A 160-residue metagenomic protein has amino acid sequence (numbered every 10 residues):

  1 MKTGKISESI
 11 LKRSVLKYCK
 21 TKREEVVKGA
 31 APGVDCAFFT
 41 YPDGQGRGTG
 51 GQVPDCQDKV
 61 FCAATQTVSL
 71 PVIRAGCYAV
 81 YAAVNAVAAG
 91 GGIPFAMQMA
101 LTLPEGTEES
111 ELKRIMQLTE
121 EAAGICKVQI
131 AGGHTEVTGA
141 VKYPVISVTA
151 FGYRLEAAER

Functional and structural regions predicted by a protein language model:
M1-P71, G90, M99-T102, Q117-A131 (+1 more regions): Extreme N-terminal cap/leader segments of soluble proteins
Q45-G46, N85, E108, A158: Residue-level detector of solvent-exposed, low-hydrophobicity positions
I73-F151: A glycine-rich phosphate/pyrophosphate-binding beta-strand-loop-alpha-helix module
Y153-R160: Acidic/histidine-enriched ion/cofactor-binding microenvironments in catalytic or ligand-binding pockets
